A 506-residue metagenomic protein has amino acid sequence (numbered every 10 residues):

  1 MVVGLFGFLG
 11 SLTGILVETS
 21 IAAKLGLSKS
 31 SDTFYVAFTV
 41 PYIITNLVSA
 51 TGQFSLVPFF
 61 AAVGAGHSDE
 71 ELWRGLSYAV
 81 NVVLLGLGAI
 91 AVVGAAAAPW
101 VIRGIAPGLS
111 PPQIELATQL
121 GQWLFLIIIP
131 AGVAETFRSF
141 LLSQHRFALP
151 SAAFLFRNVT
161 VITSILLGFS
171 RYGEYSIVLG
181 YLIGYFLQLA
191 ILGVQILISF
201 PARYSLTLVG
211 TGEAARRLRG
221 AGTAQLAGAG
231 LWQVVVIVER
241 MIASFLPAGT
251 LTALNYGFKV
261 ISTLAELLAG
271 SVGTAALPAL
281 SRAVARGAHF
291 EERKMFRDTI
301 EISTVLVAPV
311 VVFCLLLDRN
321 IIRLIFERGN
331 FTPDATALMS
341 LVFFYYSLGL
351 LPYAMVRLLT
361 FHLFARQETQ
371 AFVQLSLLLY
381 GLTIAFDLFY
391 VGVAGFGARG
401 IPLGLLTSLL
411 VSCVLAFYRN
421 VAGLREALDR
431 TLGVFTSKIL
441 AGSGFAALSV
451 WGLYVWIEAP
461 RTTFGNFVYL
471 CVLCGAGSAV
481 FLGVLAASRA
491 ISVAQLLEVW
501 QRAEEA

Functional and structural regions predicted by a protein language model:
G4, L126, F137-L166, L348 (+3 more regions): Alpha-helical transmembrane segments of multi-pass membrane transporters/permeases
A22-Y42, E115, R217-A221, A243-T263 (+2 more regions): Interfacial/gating helices of multi-pass transporter permease domains
A50-G66, G270-A288, R297-I300, T360: Helix-loop junctions and terminal segments of transmembrane helices in multi-pass membrane transport/translocation
I90-P111, V312-T332, V393, G452 (+2 more regions): Short membrane-interface helical motifs at transmembrane helix boundaries in multi-pass membrane transporters
A96, L109-F137, T163, F331-L359 (+1 more regions): Alpha-helical transmembrane segments of multi-pass membrane proteins
A148, N158-V194, Q370, Y380-V414 (+2 more regions): Membrane-interface helix-loop junctions in multi-pass transport and translocation proteins
G193-W232, A422-L440: Interhelical loop/hinge segments that connect adjacent transmembrane helices in multipass membrane
G452-A506: Membrane-proximal transmembrane or re-entrant/amphipathic helices at the cytosolic face
